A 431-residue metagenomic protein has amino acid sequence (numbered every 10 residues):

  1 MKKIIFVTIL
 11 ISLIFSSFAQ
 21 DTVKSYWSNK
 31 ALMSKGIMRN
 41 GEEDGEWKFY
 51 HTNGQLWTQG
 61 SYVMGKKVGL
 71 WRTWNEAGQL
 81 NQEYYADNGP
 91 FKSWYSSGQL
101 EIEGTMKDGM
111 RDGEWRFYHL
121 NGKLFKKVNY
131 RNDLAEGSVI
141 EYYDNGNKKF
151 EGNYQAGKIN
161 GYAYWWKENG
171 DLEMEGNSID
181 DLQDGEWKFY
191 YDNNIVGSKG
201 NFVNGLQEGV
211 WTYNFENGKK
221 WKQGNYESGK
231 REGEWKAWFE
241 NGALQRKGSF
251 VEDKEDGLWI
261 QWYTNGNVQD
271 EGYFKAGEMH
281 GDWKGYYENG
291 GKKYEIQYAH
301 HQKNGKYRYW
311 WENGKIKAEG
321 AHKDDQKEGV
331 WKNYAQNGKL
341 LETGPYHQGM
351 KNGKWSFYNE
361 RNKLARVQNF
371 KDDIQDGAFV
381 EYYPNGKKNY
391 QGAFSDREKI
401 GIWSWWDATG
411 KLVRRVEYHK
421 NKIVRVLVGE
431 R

Functional and structural regions predicted by a protein language model:
M1-T22: Bacterial Sec-dependent N-terminal signal peptides
S16-R431: Glycine/tyrosine- and acidic-biased, solvent-exposed loop/turn segments at the edges of beta-strands
